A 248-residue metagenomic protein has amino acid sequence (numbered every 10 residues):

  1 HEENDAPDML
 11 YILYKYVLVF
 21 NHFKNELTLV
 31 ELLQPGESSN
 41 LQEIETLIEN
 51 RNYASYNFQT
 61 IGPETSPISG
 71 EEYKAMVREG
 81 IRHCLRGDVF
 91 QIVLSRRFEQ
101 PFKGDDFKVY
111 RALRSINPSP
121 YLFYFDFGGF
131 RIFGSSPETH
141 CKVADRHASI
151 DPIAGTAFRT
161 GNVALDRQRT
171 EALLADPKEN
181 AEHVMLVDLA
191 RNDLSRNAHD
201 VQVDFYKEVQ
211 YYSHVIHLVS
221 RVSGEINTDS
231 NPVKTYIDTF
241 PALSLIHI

Functional and structural regions predicted by a protein language model:
H1-I246: Extended alpha-helical targeting/anchoring segments, especially N-terminal organellar/secretory targeting helices
